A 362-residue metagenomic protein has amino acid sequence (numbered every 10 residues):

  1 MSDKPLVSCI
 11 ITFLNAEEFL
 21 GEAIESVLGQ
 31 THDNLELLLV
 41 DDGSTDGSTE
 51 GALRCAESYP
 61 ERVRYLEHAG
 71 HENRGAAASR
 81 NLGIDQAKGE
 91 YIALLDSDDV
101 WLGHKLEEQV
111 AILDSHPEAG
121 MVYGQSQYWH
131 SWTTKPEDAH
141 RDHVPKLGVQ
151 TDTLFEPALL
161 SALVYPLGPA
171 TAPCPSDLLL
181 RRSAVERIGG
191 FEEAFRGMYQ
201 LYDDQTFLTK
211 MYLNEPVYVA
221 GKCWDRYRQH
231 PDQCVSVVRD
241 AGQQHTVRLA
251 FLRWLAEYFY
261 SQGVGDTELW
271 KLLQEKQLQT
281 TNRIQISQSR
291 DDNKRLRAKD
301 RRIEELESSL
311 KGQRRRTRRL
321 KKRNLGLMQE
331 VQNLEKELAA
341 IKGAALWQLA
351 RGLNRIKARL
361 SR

Functional and structural regions predicted by a protein language model:
M1-L28: N-proximal low-complexity "stem/linker" segments adjacent to membrane-targeting elements
E25-A69: Acidic donor-binding segment of Leloir-type glycosyltransferases
A69-A87, E108: Glycine-rich, basic loop-to-helix element that forms the pyrophosphate-binding segment of sugar-nucleotide handling
D85, H143-R248: Conserved nucleotide-sugar donor-binding catalytic segment
I92: Short aromatic/hydrophobic "clamp" motif used to bind/position activated sugar donors
D96-V100, Q125: The conserved acidic donor/metal-binding loop of glycosyltransferases
H104-L147: Conserved donor NDP-sugar-binding/catalytic core segment of glycosyltransferases
G265-R362: Boundary detector for helix-to-coil junctions that initiate low-complexity/charged tails
